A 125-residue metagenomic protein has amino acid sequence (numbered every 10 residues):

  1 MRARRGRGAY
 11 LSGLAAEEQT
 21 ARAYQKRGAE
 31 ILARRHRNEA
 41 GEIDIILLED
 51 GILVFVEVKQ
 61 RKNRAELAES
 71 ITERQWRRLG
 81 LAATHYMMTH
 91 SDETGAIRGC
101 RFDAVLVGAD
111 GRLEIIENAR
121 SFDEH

Functional and structural regions predicted by a protein language model:
M1-R34: Acidic-basic catalytic patches of nuclease active cores, encompassing PD-(D/E)XK and other metal-cofactor nuclease
R2, Q60-D110: Catalytic cores of nucleic-acid endonucleases
R35, D44-I46, A104: Short, surface-exposed charged micro-motifs
R35-E39, T94: A short beta-turn/loop motif at secondary-structure boundaries
N38-A40, E49-G51, G108-A109: A generic beta-sheet turn/junction motif
G41-I43, V54, C100-F102, G111: Change "...and in nucleic-acid phosphodiester-cleaving endonucleases..." to "...and in nucleic-acid processing enzymes
I43-E66, L79: Conserved catalytic cores of phosphodiester-cleaving nucleases, focusing on short active-site segments
V107-H125: Short, low-complexity, polybasic intrinsically disordered segments
